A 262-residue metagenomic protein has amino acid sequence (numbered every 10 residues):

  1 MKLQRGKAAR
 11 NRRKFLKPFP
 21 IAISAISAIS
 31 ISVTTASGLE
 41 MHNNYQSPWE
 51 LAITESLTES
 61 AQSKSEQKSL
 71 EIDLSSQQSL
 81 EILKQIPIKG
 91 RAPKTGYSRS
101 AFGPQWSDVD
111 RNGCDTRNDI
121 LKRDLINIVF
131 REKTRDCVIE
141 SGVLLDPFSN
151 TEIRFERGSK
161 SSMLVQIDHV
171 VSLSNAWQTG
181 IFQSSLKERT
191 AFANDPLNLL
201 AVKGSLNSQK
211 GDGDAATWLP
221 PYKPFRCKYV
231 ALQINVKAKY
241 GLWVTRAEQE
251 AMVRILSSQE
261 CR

Functional and structural regions predicted by a protein language model:
M1-L16: N-terminal Lys/Arg-rich, disordered targeting/topogenic segments
A22-A36: Hydrophobic membrane-insertion alpha-helices, especially the h-region of bacterial N-terminal signal peptides
V33-Q46: Membrane-interface motif at the C-terminal end of an N-terminal transmembrane signal
N43-C114, E248, E260: N-terminal module-boundary/linker segments of secreted carbohydrate-active enzymes
G90-D136, E140, T151: Active-site acidic/histidine clusters and adjacent loop/turn architecture that either coordinate catalytic ions
I139, F148-R262: Domain-level detector of nuclease and nuclease-like folds in predominantly extracellular/periplasmic contexts
G142-L144: Short polybasic amphipathic segments
